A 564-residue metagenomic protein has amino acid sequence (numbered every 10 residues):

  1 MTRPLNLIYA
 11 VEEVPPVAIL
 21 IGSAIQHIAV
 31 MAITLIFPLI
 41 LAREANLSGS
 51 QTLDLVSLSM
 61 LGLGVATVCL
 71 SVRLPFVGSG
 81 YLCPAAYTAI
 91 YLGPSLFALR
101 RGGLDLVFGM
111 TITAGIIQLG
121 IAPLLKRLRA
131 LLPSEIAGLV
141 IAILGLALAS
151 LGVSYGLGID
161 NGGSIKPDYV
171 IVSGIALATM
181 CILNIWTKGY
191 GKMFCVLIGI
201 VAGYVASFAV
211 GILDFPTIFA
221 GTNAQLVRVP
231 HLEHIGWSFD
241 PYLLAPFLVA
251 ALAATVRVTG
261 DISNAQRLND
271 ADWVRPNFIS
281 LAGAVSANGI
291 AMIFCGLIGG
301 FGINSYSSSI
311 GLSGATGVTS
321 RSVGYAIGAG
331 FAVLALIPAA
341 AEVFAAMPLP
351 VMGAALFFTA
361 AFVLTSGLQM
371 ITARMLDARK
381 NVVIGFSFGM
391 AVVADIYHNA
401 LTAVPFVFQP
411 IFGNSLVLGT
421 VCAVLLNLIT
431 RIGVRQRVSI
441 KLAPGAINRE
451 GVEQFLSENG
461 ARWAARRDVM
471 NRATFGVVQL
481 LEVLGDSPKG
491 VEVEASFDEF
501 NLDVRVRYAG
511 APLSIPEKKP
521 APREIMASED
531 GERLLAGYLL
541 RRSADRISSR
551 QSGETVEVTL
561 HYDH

Functional and structural regions predicted by a protein language model:
M1-V14, T179-I182, C195-F247, T402-I411 (+1 more regions): Hydrophobic transmembrane alpha-helices of multi-pass solute/ion transporters
I8, P15-A18, A42-L61, V65-G78 (+2 more regions): Membrane-embedded helical hairpins/re-entrant loop segments and their flanking transmembrane helices within multi-pass
L20-P38, P84-Y91: The first (N-terminal) embedded transmembrane alpha-helix
T34-P38, A42, A176-W186, F194 (+4 more regions): Juxtamembrane interface elements at the cytosolic ends of transmembrane helices in multi-pass membrane proteins
A98-P216, G328-G433: Membrane-embedded alpha-helical modules
F388, G485-H564: Conserved beta-strand-loop-beta-strand hairpin that lines the nucleotide-binding pocket of ATP/GTP-utilizing enzymes
P444-A465, A521-P522, G537: Helix-loop-beta hinge of the Bergerat
S457-V478, I525-D530: Conserved short strand/loop->alpha-helix "switch" segment adjacent to the catalytic nucleotide/phosphoryl-transfer site
